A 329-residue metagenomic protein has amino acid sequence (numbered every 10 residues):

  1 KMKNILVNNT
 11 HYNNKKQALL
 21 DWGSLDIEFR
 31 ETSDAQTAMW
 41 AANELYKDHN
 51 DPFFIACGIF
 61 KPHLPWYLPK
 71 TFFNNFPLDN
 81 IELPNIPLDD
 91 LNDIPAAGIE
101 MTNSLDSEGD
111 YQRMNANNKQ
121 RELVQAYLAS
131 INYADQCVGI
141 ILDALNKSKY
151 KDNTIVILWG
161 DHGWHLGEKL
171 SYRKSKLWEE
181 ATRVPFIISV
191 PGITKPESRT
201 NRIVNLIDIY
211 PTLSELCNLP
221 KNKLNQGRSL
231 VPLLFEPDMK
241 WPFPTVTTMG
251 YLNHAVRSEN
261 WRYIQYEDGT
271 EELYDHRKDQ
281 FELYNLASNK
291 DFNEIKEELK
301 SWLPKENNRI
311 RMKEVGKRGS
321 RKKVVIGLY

Functional and structural regions predicted by a protein language model:
K1-M39, N43-I203, L216-K223, Q265 (+2 more regions): Active-site-proximal cap/lid insertion segments
A38, H162-E168, K174, T194-K195 (+3 more regions): C-terminal cap/loop subdomain of S1 sulfatases and analogous C-terminal strand-loop tails that border
E44-L45, L142, L234, L303 (+1 more regions): Hydrophobic residues within well-ordered, non-membrane alpha-helices that form the packing/core of soluble catalytic
E282-L286: Carboxylate-dense, calcium-coordinating segments in secreted/extracellular and ER-lumen proteins
